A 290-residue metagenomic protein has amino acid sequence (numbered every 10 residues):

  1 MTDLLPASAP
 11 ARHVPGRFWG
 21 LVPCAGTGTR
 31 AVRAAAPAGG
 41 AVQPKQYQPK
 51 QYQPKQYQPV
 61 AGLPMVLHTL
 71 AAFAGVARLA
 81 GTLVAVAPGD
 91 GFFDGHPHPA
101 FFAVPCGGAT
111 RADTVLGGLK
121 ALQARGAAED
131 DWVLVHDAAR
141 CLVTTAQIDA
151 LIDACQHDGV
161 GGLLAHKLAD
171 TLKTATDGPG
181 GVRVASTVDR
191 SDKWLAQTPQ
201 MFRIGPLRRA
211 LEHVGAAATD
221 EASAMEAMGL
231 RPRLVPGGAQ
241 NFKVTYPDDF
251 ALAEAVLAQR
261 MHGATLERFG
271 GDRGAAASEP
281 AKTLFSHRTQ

Functional and structural regions predicted by a protein language model:
M1-L21, V32, G180, D220-A222 (+1 more regions): SAM-dependent methyltransferases
T2-D90: N-terminal glycine-rich phosphate-binding loop and ensuing alpha1 helix
V22, V66, G118, H136-D137 (+3 more regions): Residue-level signal for inorganic ion chemistry
G91-G95: Acidic helix N-cap motif at the loop->helix transition within catalytic regions of sugar-transfer enzymes
P97-D131: Short phosphate-binding loop-to-helix
R111, A138-L142, D170: Acidic metal-phosphate-binding loop of nucleotide-sugar-dependent transferases
E129, V143-V235, D272-Q290: Conserved core of the sugar-phosphate nucleotidyltransferase
P232-P236, F242-T245: Conserved active-site beta-strand element of glycosyltransferases/polysaccharide synthases
